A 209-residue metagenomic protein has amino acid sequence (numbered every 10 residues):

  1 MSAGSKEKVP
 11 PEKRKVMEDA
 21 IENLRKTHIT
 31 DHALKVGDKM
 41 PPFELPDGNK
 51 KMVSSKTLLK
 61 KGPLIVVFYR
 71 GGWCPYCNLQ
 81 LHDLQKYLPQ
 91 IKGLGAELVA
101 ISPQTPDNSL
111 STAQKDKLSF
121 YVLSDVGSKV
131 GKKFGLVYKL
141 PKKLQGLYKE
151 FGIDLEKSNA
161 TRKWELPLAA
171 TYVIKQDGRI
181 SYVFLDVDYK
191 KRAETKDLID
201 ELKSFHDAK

Functional and structural regions predicted by a protein language model:
M1-K39: N-terminal targeting signals for export/organelle localization
P42, L64, A170: Conserved beta-strand and immediately adjacent loop positions that scaffold enzyme active sites
S55-L84: Short active-site neighborhood of thiol/selenol oxidoreductases, capturing the structured segment around
Q80-G135: Structural microenvironment flanking redox-active thiols in thiol-disulfide oxidoreductases
D125-K190: Thiol/selenol-based redox catalytic cores and closely related redox-interacting motifs
Y189-F205: A short, polar/charged loop-to-alpha-helix boundary motif
